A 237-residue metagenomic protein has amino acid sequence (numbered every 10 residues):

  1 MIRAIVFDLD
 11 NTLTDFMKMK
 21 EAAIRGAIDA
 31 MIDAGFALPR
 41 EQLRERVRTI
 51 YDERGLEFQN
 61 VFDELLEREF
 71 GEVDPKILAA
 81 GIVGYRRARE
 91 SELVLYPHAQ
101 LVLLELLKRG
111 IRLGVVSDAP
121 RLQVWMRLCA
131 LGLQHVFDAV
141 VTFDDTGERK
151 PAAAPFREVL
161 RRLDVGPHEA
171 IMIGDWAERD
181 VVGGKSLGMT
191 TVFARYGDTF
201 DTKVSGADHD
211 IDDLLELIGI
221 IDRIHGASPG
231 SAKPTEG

Functional and structural regions predicted by a protein language model:
M1-I5, M17-K18, R68, L78 (+2 more regions): Asp-based, Mg2+/Mn2+-dependent phosphohydrolase catalytic module
I2-L104, L122: N-terminal helical cap/lid subdomain that shapes the substrate entry/recognition surface in HAD-like hydrolases
